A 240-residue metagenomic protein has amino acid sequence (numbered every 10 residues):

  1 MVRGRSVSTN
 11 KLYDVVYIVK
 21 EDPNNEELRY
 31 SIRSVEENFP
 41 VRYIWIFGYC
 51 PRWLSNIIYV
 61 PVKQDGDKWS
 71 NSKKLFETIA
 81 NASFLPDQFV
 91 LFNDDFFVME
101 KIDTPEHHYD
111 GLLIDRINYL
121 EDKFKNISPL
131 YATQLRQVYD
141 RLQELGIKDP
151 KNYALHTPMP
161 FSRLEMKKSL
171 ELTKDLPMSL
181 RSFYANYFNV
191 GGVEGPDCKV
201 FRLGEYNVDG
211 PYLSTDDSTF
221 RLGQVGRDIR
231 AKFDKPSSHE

Functional and structural regions predicted by a protein language model:
M1-G66, V190-G191, V208-E240: N-terminal anchoring/stem segment of glycosyltransferases
G4, Y17, N71-E77, D110 (+3 more regions): Membrane-interface amphipathic segments in extracytoplasmic regions
K20-L28, K68-S72, L120, F124-Q134 (+2 more regions): Aromatic-acidic/polar surface patches that form glycan- and anion
N25-E36, V62-F92: A conserved donor-nucleotide-binding helix/loop in the catalytic core of Leloir-type glycosyltransferases
S55-I57, L91, E100-D103: Short glycine-/acidic-enriched loop or helix-start segments at secondary-structure transitions that form or flank
F96-F97: Acidic metal-phosphate-binding loop of nucleotide-sugar-dependent transferases
E100-Y131: Conserved donor-nucleotide/metal-binding helix-loop-beta segment in metal-dependent transferases, i.e., the alpha-helix
P129-F220: Catalytic core and acceptor-binding pocket of nucleotide-sugar-dependent glycosyltransferases
